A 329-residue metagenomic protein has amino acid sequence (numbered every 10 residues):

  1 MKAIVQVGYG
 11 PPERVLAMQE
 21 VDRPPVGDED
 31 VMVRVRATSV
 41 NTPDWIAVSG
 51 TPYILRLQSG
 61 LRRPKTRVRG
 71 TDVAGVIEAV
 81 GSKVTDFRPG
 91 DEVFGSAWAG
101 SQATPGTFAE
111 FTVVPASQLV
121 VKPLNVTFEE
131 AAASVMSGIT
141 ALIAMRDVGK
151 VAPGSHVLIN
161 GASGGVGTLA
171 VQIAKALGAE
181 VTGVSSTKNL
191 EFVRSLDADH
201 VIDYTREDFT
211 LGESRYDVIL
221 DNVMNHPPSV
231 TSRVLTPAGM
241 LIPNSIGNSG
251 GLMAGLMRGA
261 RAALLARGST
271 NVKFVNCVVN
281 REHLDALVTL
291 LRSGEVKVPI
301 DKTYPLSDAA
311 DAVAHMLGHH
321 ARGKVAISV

Functional and structural regions predicted by a protein language model:
D22-S39, Y53-A99, N222: Glycine-rich beta-strand-centered segment in the early N-terminal region that forms part of a ligand/cofactor-binding
R62-R63, T71, D86, G95-G161: NAD(P)H dinucleotide-binding glycine-rich loop of Rossmann-like/cofactor-binding domains, especially the beta1-alpha1
S82-K83, V181-F192, N225-P228, S249-G250: Short glycine/proline-centered loop/turn elements that form peptide/ligand docking sites
E92, H156, G239-M240: Short glycine-centered segments of the SAM/dcSAM-binding site in methyltransferase folds
A131-D203: Mid-domain Rossmann-like dinucleotide-binding core that forms the NAD(H)/NADP(H) cofactor-binding site
T210-V218: A short acidic, Gly/Pro-enriched loop at the edge of an enzyme's catalytic core that lines a small-molecule cofactor
H226-V296, V329: Glycine-rich phosphate-binding loop and adjacent beta-alpha segment of Rossmann(oid) nucleotide-cofactor-binding
E295-K302, A310-V329: C-terminal capping/lid region of NAD(P)-dependent oxidoreductase domains
